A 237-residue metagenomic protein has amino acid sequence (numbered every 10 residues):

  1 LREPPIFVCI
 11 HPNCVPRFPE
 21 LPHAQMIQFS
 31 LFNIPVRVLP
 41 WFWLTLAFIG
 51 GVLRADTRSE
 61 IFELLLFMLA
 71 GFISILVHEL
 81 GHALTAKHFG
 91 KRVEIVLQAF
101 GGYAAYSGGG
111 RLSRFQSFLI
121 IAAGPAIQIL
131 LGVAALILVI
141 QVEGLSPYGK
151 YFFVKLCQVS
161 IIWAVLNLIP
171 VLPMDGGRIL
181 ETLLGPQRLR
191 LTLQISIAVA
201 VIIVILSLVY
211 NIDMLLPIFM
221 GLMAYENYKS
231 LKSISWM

Functional and structural regions predicted by a protein language model:
L1-R2, V8: Intrinsically disordered, low-complexity Ser/Thr- and Pro-rich stretches
R2-E3, P19: Intrinsic-disorder/low-complexity peptide segments enriched for small residues
V8-M237: Hydrophobic transmembrane alpha-helices and their immediate loop junctions in multi-pass integral membrane proteins
